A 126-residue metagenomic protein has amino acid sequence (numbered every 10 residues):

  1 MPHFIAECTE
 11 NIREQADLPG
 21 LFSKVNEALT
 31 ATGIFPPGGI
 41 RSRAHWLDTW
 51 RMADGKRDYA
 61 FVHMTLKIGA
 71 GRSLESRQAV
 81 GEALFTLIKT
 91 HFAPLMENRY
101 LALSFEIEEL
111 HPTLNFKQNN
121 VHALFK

Functional and structural regions predicted by a protein language model:
M1, R41-T65: Short edge beta-strands and adjacent turn/loop segments
M1-I5, T9-I12, A16-N26, T32-G33 (+3 more regions): N-terminal, polar/charged subdomain of small-to-medium soluble alpha/beta proteins
I5, H63-T65, S104: Short aromatic/hydrophobic contact patches that present stacked aromatics for nucleic-acid/ligand binding
A28, T32-G33, L87, H91: Short alpha-helical functional segments enriched in proximate histidine and acidic residues
I40-R41, A93-P112: A short amphipathic beta-strand at an alpha->beta junction
D54-L95: Mid-chain, well-packed structural core segment of small domains
Q78, E82, E108-P112, K126: Mobile acidic interaction elements
L114-K126: Short, low-complexity, polybasic intrinsically disordered segments
